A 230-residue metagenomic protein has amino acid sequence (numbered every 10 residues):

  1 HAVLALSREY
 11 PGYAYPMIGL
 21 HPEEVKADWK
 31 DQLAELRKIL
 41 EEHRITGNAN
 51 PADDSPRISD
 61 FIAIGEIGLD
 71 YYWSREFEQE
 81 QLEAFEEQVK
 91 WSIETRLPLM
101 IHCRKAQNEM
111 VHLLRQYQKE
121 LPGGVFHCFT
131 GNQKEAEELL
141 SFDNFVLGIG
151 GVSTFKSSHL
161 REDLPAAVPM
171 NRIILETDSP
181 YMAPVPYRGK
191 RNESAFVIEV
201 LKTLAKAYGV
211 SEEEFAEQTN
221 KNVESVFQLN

Functional and structural regions predicted by a protein language model:
H1-N230: Mid-domain alpha/beta scaffold segments of enzyme catalytic cores
